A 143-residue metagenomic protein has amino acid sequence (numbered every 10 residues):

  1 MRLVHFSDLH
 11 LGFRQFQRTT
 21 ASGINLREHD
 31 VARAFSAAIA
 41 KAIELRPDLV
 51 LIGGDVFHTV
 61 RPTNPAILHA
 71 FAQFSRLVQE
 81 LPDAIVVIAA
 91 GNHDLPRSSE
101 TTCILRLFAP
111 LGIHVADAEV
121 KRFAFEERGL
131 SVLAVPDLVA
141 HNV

Functional and structural regions predicted by a protein language model:
M1-V4: Extreme N-terminal starter segment of soluble prokaryotic enzymes
S7-L9, D55-V56, N92-H93, P136-L138: Active-site metal-binding loops of divalent metal-dependent hydrolases
L11-F16: Short acidic/His/Gly/Ser-rich catalytic and metal-binding motifs that mark active-site loops of diverse hydrolases
T20-F123: Core catalytic region of metal-dependent phosphoesterases/phosphodiesterases, especially metallo-beta-lactamase-like
E126-V143: Binuclear metal-dependent hydrolase catalytic cores centered on His/Asp/Glu-rich metal-binding motifs
